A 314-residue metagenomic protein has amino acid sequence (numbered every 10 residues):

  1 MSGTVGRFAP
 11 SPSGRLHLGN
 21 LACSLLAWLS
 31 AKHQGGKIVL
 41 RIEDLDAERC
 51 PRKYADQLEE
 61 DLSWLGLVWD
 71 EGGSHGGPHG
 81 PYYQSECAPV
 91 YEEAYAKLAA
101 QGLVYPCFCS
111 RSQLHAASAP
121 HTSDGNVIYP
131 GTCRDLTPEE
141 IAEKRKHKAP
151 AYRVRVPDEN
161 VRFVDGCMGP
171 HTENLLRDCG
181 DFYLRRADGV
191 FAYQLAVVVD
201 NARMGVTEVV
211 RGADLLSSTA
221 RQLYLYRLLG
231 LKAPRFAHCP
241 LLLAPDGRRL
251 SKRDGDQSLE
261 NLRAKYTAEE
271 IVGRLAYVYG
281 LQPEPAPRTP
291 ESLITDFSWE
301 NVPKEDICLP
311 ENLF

Functional and structural regions predicted by a protein language model:
M1-R15, I38, L65, A142-E143 (+3 more regions): Non-catalytic terminal extensions that flank enzyme cores
M1-S118, T122, A213-D214, S218-L231 (+1 more regions): N-terminal Rossmann-like or analogous alpha/beta NTP/dinucleotide-binding catalytic cores that position adenine
D46-D56, A244-D246, T295-P303: Short, mixed-charge aromatic SLiMs
A55, A88, R111-L114, N126 (+4 more regions): Alpha-helix initiation and N-capping motif
V68, V104-Y105, S123-D124, E139 (+2 more regions): A general structural signal for well-ordered secondary-structure junctions
D70-G73, A233-F236, Q282-R288: Short, surface-exposed acidic
Y82-K97, H121-V127, K148-D158, V278-L293: Short secondary-structure transition/capping segments
S112-S251, S258-L262, E311-F314: Active-site cores that bind ATP or allylic diphosphates and position pyrophosphate for catalysis
